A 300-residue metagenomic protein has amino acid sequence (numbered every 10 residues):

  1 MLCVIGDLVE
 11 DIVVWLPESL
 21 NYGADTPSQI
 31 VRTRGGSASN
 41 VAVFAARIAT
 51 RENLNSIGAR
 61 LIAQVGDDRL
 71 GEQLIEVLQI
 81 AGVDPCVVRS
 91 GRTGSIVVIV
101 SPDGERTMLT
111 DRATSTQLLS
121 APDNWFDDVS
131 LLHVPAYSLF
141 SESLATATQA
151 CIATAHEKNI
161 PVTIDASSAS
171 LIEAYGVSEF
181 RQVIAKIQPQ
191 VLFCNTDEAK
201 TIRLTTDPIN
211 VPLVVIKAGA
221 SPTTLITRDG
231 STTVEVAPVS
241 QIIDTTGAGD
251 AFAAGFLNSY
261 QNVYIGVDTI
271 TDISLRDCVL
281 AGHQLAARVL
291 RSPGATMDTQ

Functional and structural regions predicted by a protein language model:
M1-C3, L204-Q300: Conserved phosphate-binding/catalytic region of the ribokinase-like
M1-L8, I75-V88, V100-T232, I265 (+1 more regions): Ribokinase/PfkB-type carbohydrate-kinase core domain
M1-R60, Q73-E76, I96, I242: Glycine-rich phosphate/adenosyl-contacting loop at the front of the ribokinase-like
V31, I62-D67, G82-G94, P212-A218 (+1 more regions): Beta-strand->loop->alpha-helix junctions that form or flank phosphate-binding loops in nucleotide-handling enzymes
A38-A42, G71, T148, I164 (+1 more regions): A general structural signal for well-ordered alpha-helical segments in protein cores
A45, N195, G249: Short, conserved phosphate/pyrophosphate- and ester-handling motifs at nucleotide-, phospho-/glycolipid
T93-S95, E105, S221, F252: Change "...and in nucleic-acid phosphodiester-cleaving endonucleases..." to "...and in nucleic-acid processing enzymes
